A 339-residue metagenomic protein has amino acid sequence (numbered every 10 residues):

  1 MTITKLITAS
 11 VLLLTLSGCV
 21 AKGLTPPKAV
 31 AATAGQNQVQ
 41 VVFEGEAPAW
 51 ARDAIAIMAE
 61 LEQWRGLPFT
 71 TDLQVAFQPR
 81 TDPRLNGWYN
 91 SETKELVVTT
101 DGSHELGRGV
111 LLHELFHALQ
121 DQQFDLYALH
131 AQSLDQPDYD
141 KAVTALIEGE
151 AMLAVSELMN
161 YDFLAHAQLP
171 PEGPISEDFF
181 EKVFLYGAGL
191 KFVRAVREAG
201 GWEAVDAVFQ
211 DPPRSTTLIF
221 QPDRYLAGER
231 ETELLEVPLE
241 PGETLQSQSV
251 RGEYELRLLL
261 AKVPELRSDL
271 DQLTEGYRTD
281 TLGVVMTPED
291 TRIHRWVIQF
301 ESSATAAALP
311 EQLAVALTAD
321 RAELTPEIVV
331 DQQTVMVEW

Functional and structural regions predicted by a protein language model:
S17-G18: C-terminal motif of bacterial Sec signal peptides marking the signal peptidase cleavage site
A21-P83: A metal-dependent hydrolase signature that marks the N-terminal structural subdomain at the beginning of catalytic folds
I57, Q123-A167: Post-HExxH zinc-binding segment in Zn-dependent metallohydrolases
R80-T93: Catalytic zinc-binding patch centered on the HExxH motif and its immediate surroundings that defines zinc-dependent
L96-L111, A142: Short pre-active-site segment immediately N-terminal to the catalytic Zn-binding motif
G109-D125, A151-M152: Active-site recognition of the HExxH zinc-binding catalytic motif
F179-P288: Pan-zinc metallopeptidase signature
P288-W339: C-terminal soluble interaction/assembly domains
